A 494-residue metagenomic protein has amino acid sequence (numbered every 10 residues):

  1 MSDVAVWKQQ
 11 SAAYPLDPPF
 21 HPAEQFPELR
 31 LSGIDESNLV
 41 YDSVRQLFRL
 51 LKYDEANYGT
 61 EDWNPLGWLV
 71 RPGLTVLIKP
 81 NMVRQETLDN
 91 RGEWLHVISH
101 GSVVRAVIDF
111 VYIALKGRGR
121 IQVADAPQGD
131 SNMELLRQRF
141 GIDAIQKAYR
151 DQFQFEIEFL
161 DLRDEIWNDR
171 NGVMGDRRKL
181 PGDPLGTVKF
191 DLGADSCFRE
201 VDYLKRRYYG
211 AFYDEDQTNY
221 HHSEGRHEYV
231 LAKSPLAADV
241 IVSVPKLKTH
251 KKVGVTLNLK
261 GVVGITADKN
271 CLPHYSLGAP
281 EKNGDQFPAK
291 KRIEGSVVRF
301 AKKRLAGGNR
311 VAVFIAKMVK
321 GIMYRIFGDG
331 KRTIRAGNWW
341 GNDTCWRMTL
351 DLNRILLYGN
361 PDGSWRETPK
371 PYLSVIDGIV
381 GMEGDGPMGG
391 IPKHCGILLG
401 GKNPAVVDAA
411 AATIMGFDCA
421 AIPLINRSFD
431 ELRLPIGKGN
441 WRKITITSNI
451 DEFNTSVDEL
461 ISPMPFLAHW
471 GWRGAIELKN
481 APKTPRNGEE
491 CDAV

Functional and structural regions predicted by a protein language model:
M1-W94, S99-V494: Extended, low-polarity segments enriched in aliphatic/aromatic residues
